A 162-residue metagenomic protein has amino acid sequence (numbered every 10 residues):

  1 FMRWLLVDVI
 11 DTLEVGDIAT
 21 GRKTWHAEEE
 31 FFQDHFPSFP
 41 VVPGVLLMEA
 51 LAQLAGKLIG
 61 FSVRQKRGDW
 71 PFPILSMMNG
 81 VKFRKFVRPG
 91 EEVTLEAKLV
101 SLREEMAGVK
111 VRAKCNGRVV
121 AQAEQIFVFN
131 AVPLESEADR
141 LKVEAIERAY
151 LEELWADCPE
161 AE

Functional and structural regions predicted by a protein language model:
M2-V42, L47, A161-E162: Catalytic strand-loop segment that frames the active site of acyl-thioester-processing enzymes
W4-L6, V93, A107: Hydrophobic core residues within well-ordered beta-strands of beta-rich domains
D8-D11, N79, R84, K98-V100: Conserved positions in beta-strands of structured domains
I10, V42-R67: Active-site helix/loop of acyl-thioester processing domains in fatty-acid/polyketide metabolism, spanning hotdog-fold
V15-D17, V87-P89, K98-E162: HotDog/MaoC-like acyl-thioester-processing domains
A19-G21, D34, G56, G60 (+2 more regions): Glycine-centered structural positions embedded in regular secondary structure
K23, E96-L99: Short, hydrophobic/aromatic-enriched beta-strand segments in well-ordered soluble domains
A55-T94, V120, E124, V128: Hydrophobic beta-strand-centered segment that forms part of the acyl-chain substrate-binding groove
